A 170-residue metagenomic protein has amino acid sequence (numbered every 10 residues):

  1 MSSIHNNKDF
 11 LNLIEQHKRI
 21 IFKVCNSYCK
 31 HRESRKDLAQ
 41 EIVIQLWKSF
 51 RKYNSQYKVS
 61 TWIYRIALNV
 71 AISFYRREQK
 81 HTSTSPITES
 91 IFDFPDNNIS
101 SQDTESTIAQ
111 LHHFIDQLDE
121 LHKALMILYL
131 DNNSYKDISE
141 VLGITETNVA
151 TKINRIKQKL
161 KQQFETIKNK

Functional and structural regions predicted by a protein language model:
M1-K23, S27, K36: A short, charge-rich alpha-helical start-of-domain segment used by transcription regulators
S2, N12, A109-L118: Short amphipathic alpha-helical boundary/capping segments
K23, D37-I44, K48, Y57-N69: Structural recognition of an alpha-helix C-terminal capping motif at a helix-to-coil junction
I42, I66, L125-M126, I138-S139 (+1 more regions): Hydrophobic positions on the alpha-helical face of helix-turn-helix-like DNA-binding modules
K52, R65-S85, T104: Arg/Lys-rich amphipathic alpha helix in sigma70-family domain 2
H81-H113, S134-Y135: Internal acidic/polar
Q117-D137, V141: Short amphipathic alpha helix immediately N-terminal
L142-T166: DNA-recognition helix of helix-turn-helix
